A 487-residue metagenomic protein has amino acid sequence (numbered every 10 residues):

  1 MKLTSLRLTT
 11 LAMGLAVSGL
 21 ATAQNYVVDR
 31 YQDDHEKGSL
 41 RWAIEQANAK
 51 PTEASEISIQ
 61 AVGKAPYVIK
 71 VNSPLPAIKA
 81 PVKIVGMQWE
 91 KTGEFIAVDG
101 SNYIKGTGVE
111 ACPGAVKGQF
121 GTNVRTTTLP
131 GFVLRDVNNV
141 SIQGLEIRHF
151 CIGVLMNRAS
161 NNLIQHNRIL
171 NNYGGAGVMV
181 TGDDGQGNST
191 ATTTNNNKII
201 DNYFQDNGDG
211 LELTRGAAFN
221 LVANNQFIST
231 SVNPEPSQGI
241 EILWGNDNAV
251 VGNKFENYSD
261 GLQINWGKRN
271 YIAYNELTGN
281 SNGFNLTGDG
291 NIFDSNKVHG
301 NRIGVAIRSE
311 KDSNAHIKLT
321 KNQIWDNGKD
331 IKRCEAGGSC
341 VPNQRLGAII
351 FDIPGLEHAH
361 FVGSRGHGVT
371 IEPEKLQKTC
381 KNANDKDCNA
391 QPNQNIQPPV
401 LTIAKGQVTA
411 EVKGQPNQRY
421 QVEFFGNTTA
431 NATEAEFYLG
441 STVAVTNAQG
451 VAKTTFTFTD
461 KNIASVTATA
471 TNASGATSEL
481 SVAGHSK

Functional and structural regions predicted by a protein language model:
M1-T10: Bacterial N-terminal signal peptides that target proteins for export
A23-G153, R158-S160, H299, T320-K461 (+1 more regions): N-terminal, post-signal-peptide segments of secreted/periplasmic proteins
K79-A80, D136-N138, I142, R158-S160 (+13 more regions): Parallel beta-helix/beta-solenoid
V109-V124, D183-T193, N233-E235: Intrinsically disordered, low-complexity Ser/Thr- and acidic-rich flexible linkers and loops, especially at boundaries
C151-M156, Y173-V180, D206-R215, S231-L243 (+4 more regions): Short glycine/acidic-rich loop motifs that flank beta-strands on beta-rich extracellular proteins
S474-S486: Edge beta-strands of extracellular beta-sandwich domains
